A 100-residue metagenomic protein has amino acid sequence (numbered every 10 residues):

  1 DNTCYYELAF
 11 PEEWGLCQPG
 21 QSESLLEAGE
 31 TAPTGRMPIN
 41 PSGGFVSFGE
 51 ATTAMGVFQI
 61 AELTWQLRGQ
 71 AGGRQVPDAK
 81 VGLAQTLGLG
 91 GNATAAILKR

Functional and structural regions predicted by a protein language model:
D1-R100: Claisen-condensing/thiolase-fold acyl-transfer catalytic domains that form or cleave C-C bonds in fatty acid
